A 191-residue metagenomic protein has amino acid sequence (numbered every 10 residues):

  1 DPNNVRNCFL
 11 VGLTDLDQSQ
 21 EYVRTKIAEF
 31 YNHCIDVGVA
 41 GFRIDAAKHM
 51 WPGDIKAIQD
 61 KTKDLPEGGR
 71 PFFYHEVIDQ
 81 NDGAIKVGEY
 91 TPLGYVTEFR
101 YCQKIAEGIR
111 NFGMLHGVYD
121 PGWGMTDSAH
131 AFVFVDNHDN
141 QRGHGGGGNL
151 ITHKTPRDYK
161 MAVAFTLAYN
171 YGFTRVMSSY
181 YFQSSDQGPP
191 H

Functional and structural regions predicted by a protein language model:
D1-N7: Core domains of carbohydrate- and sulfate-ester-processing enzymes
V5, V23, P121-G124: Hydrophobic alpha-helical segments, principally membrane-spanning helices and signal/leader peptides
F9-V11, S128: Short, solvent-exposed coil/turn segments
G12-T25: Active-site mouth loops of central-metabolism enzymes
A28-H191: Active-site-proximal helices and loops of the catalytic beta/alpha 8
